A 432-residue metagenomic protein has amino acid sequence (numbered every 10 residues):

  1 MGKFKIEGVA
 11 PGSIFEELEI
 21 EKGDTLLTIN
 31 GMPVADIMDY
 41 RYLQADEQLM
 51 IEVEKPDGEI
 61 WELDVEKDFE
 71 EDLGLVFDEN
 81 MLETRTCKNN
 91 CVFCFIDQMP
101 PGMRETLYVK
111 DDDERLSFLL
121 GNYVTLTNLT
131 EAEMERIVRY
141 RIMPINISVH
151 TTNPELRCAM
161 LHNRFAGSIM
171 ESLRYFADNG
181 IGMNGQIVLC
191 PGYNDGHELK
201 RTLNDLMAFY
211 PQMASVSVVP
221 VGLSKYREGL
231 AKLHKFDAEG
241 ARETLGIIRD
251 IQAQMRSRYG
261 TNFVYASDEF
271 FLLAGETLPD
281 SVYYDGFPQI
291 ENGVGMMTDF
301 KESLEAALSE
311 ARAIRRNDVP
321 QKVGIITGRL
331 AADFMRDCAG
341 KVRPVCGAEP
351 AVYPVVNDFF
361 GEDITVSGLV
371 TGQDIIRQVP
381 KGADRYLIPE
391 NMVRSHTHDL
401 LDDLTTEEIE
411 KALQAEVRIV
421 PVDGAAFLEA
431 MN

Functional and structural regions predicted by a protein language model:
M1-A10: PDZ/PDZ-like groove recognition
K5, A274-N432: Radical SAM enzyme core and accessory elements
F15-A35: Conserved PDZ fold ligand-binding element
E16, K22, I51-E52, V65: Post-signal-peptide, soluble extracytosolic/periplasmic N-terminal scaffold domains of envelope/secretory systems
T28-E52: PDZ domains, with a preference for the canonical peptide-binding region formed by the helix
E59-I60, K67-Q212, G222-I251: Conserved Radical SAM active-site core
P144-N146, G182-N184, S215-S217, F263-Y265 (+1 more regions): Structural preference for beta-strand elements that scaffold enzyme active sites
Y193, Q212-E239, Y259-V282, N357-D363 (+1 more regions): Flexible glycine/acidic-rich beta-alpha junction loops that bind and position SAM and/or redox cofactors in anaerobic
